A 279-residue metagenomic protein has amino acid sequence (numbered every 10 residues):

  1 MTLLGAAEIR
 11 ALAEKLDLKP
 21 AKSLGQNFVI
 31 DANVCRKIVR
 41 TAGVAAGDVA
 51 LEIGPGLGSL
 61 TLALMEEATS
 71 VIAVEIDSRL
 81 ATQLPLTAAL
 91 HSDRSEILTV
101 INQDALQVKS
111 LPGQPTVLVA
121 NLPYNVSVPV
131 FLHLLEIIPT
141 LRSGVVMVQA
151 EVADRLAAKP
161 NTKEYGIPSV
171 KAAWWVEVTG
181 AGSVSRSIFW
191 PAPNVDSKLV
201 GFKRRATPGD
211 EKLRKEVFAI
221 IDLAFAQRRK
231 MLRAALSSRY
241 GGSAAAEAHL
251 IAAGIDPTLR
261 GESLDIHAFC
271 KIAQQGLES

Functional and structural regions predicted by a protein language model:
M1-L223, I251, I255, E262 (+1 more regions): Catalytic cores of RNA-modifying enzymes
R228: Primarily a LysM-type cell-wall glycan-binding module
S237-R239: Short helix-coil junctions and helix-kink-helix linkers
A268: Ca2+-coordinating acidic residues in Ca2+-binding motifs
